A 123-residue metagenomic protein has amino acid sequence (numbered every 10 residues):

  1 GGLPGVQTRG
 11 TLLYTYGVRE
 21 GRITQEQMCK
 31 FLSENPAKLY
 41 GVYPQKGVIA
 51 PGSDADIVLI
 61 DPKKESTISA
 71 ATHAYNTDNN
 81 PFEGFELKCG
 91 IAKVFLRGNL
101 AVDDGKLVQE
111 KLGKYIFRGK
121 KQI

Functional and structural regions predicted by a protein language model:
G1-K63: His/Asp/Glu-enriched, well-ordered alpha-helical/loop segment that forms or immediately abuts the divalent-metal
G5, E26-C29, P36, I68-H73 (+2 more regions): Residue-level signal for well-ordered alpha-helical segments
Q7-T15, L87-V94, I123: Short C-terminal domain-edge/linker segments immediately following a structured domain
V18-E20, P44, N79, E86 (+1 more regions): Generic alpha-helical secondary structure signal
P51-I116: C-terminal cap of metal-dependent C-N hydrolases
I116-I123: Short, solvent-exposed cationic patches
